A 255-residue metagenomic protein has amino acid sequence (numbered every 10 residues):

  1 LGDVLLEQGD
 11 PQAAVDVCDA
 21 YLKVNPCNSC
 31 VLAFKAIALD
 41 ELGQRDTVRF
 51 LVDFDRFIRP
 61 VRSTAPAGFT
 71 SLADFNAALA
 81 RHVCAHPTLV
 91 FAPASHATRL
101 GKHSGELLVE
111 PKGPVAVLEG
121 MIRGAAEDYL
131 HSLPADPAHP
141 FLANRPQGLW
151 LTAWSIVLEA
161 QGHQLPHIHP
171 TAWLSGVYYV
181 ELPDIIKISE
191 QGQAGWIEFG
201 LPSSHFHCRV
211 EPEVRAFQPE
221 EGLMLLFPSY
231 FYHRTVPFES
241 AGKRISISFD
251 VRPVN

Functional and structural regions predicted by a protein language model:
G9, K23-C27: Short coil turns that delineate tetratricopeptide repeat
V48-A143, H163: Non-heme Fe(II)/2-oxoglutarate
L108, K112-R123, E127-L226, F231 (+2 more regions): Catalytic core of non-heme Fe(II) oxygenases with the double-stranded beta-helix
